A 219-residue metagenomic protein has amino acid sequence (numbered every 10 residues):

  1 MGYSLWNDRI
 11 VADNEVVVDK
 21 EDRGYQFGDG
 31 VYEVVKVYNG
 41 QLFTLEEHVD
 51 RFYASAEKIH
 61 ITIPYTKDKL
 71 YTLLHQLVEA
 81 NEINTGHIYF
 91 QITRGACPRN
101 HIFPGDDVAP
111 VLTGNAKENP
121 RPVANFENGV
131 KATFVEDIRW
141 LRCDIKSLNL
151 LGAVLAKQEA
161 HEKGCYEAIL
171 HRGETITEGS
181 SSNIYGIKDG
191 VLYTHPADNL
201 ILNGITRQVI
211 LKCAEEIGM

Functional and structural regions predicted by a protein language model:
M1-E167, G173-T175, K212-M219: Conserved alpha/beta cores of soluble small-molecule-handling proteins
K20-D22, L150, G186-I187, I201-G204: A short local loop/turn or secondary-structure capping micro-motif enriched for an aromatic residue
V31, H48, S180-S182, D198 (+1 more regions): A generic "binding-loop/recognition-motif" signal
T93, T194, T206: Ser/Thr-centric signal marking residues that sit in or immediately flank functional binding/regulatory motifs
Q158, S182, G190, Q208-K212: Internal, well-ordered alpha-helical scaffold/interface segments that support domain packing or protein-protein contacts
I169-A197, N203: Glycine- and Gly-Pro-enriched alpha-helical subdomains that act as flexible, kink-prone "lid/hinge" or packing modules
D198, L202-M219: Extended C-terminal subregions enriched in glycine
